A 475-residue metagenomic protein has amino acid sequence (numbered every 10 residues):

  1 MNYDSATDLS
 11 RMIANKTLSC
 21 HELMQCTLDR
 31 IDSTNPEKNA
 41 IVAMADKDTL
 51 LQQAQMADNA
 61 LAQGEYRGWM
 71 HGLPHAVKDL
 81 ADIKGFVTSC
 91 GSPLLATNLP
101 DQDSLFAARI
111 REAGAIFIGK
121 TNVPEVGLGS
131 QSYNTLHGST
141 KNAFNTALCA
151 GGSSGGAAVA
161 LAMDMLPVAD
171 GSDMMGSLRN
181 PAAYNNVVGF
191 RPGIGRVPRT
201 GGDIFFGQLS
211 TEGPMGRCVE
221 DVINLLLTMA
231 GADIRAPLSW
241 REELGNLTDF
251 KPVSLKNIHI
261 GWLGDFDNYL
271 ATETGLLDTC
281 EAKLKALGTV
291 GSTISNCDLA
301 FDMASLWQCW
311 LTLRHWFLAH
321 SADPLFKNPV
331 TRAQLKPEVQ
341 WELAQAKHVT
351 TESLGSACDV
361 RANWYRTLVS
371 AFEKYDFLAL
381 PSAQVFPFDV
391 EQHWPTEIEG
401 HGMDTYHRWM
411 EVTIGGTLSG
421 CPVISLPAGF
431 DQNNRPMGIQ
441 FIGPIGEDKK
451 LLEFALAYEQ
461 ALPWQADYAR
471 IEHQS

Functional and structural regions predicted by a protein language model:
M1-Q52, T289-V290, D467-S475: An N-terminal boundary/leader segment
D8-N15, L95-N98, S210-R217, A344-V349 (+1 more regions): Short, well-ordered beta-strand elements within core beta-sheets of diverse protein domains
T17-Q25, Q55-D58, T272-L299, A322-V330 (+1 more regions): Acyltransferase
T27, L50, G72, K78 (+6 more regions): Conserved hydrophobic/aromatic pocket- or pore-lining residues that grip, position, or stack substrates in active sites
S33, E112, A162-G264, E281-A286 (+4 more regions): Structural helix-boundary/capping segments
N39-A45, P237-L244, I258, G264-F266 (+2 more regions): Flexible, acidic loop-helix segments that line cofactor/substrate-binding pockets
M70-C90, P252-L263, L313-V369, P381 (+4 more regions): Short helix-loop capping/hinge segments that flank enzyme active sites or metal/cofactor-binding pockets
M70-E212, L263-D265, S382-H401: Short glycine/serine-rich loop/turn segments
